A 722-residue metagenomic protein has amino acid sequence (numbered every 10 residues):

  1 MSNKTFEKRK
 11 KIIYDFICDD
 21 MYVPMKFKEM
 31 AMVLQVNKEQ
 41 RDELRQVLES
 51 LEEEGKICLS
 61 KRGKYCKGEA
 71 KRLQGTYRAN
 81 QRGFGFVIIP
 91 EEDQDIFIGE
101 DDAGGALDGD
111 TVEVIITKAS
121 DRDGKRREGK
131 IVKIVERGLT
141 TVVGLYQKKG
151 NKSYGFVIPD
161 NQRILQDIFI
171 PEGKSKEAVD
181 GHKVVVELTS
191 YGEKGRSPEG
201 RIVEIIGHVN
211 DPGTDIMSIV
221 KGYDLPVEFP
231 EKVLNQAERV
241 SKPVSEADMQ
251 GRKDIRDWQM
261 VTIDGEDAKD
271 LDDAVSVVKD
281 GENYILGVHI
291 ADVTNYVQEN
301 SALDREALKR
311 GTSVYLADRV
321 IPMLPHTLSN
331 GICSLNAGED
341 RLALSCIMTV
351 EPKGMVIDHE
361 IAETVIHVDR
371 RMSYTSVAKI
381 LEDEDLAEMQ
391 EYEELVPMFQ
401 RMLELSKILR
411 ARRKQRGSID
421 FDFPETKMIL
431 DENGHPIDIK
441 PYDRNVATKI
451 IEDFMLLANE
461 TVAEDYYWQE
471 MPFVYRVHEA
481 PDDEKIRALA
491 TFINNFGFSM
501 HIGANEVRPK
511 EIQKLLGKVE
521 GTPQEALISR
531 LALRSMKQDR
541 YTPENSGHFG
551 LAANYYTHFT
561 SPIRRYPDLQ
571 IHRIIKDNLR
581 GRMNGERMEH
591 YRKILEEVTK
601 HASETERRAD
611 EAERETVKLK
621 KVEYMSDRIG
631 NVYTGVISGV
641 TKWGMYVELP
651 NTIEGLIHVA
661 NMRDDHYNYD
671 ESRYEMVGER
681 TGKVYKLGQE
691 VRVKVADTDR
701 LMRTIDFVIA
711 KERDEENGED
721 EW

Functional and structural regions predicted by a protein language model:
M1-G287, T294-D340, A378-K379, E623 (+2 more regions): Charge-lined substrate channels and their catalytic hotspots, especially those that engage the 3′ end of RNA
M32, V185, S190-G192, P212 (+8 more regions): Electropositive polyanion-binding surfaces
N668-E671: Cytosolic, membrane-proximal regulatory domains of ion/volume homeostasis and mechanosensation machinery
